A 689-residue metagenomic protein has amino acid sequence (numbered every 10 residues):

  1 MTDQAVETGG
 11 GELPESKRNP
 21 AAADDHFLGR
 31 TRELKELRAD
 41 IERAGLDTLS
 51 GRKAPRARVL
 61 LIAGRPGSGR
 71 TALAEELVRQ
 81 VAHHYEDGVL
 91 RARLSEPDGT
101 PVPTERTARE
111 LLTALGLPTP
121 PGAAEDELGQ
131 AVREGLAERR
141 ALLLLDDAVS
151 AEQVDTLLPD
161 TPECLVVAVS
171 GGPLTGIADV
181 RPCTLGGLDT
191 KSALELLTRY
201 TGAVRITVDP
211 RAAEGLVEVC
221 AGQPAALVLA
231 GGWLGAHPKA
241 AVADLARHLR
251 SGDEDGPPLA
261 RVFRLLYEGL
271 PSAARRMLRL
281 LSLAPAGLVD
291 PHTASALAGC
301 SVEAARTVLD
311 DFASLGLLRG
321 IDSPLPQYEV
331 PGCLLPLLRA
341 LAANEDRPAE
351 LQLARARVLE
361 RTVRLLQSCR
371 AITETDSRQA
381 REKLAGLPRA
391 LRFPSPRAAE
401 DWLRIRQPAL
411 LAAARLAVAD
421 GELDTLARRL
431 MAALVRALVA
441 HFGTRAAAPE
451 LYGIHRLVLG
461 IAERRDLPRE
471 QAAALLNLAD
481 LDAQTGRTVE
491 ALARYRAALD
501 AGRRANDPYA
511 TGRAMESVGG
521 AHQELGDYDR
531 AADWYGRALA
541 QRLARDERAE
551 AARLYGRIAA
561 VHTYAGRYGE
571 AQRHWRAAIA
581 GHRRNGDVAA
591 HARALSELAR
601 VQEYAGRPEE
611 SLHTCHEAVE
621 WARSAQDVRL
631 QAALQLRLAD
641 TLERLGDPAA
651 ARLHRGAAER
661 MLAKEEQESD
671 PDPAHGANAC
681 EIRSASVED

Functional and structural regions predicted by a protein language model:
M1-D146, P162-V167, R181-G186, A193: Walker A/P-loop phosphate-binding element recognition
D3-E7, E75, R79, A168 (+5 more regions): C-terminal boundary/linker of central alpha/beta nucleotide-binding cores
L157, G187-L229, T307: Amphipathic alpha-helical segments of the small helical/lid subdomains adjacent to P-loop NTPase cores
R199, G421-E422, I461-L467, A501-D507 (+7 more regions): Short coil/turn linkers that connect adjacent helices within long alpha-helical scaffolds, especially alpha-solenoid
A226-R275, R378-R381: Loop-to-helix "switch" segment enriched in basic and acidic residues adjacent to catalytic/ligand pockets
A236-L249, A340-E382, L403, L423-L426: A eukaryote-biased feature capturing mid-to-C-terminal, repeat/solenoid-rich segments of large proteins, strongly
M277-S282, R355, Q379-I461, L481: Short, well-ordered secondary-structure microsegments that present a prominent hydrophobic/aromatic side chain
